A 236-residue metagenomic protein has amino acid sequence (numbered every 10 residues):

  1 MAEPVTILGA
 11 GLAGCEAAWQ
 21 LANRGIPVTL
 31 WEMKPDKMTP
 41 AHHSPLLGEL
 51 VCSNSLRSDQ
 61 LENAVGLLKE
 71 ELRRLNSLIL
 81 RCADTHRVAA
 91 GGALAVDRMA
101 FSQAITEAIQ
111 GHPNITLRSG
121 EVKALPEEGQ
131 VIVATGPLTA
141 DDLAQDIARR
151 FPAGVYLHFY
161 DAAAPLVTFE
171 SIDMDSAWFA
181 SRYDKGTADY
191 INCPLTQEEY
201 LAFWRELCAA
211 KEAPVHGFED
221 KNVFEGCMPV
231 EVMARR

Functional and structural regions predicted by a protein language model:
A2-A13: Beta1/beta-strand and adjacent pyrophosphate-binding region of the FAD-binding site in flavoprotein oxidoreductases
P4, P27, Y156: Residues at the starts of beta-strands that form the adenosine-phosphate
G14-E16, D141: Short glycine/serine/threonine-rich phosphate/pyrophosphate-binding segments that cradle anionic phosphate groups
W19-R81: N-terminal FAD cofactor-binding segment of flavoenzymes
D59-A64, R87-A104, T135-D142, I191-E198: Short beta-strand to alpha-helix junction loop
L61-V65, K69, S77-G92, F151-D161 (+1 more regions): A short alpha-helix-loop-beta-strand transition element characteristic of N-terminal alpha/beta dinucleotide-binding
A64, K69, G91-L125: A structured beta-alpha segment of the ubiquitous adenosine-cofactor-binding alpha/beta core
A108-R236: Predominantly flavin-linked oxidoreductase catalytic cores and closely associated redox partners
